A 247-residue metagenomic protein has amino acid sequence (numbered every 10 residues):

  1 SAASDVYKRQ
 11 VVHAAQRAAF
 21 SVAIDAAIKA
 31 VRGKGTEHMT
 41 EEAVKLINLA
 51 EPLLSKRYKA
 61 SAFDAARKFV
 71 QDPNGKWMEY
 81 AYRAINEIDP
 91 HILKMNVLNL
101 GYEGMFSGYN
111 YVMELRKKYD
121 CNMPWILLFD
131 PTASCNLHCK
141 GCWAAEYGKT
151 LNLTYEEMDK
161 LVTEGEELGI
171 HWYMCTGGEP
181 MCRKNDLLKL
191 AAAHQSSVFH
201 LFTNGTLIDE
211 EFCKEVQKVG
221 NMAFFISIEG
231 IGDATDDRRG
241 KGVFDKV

Functional and structural regions predicted by a protein language model:
S1-Y7: Short, small-residue-biased leader/transition segments that mark boundaries at the very start of proteins
V6, C135, C139-C142, L201 (+1 more regions): Hydrophobic packing within well-folded, soluble alpha/beta domains
V22-Y82: A short N-terminal interaction module
G75-L128: N-terminal [4Fe-4S]-dependent radical SAM core
D120-N122, I126-Y155: Canonical Radical SAM [4Fe-4S] cluster-binding loop centered on the CxxxCxxC motif and its immediate flanking residues
Y155-C175, R183-V247: Radical SAM/AdoMet-radical enzyme domain recognition
